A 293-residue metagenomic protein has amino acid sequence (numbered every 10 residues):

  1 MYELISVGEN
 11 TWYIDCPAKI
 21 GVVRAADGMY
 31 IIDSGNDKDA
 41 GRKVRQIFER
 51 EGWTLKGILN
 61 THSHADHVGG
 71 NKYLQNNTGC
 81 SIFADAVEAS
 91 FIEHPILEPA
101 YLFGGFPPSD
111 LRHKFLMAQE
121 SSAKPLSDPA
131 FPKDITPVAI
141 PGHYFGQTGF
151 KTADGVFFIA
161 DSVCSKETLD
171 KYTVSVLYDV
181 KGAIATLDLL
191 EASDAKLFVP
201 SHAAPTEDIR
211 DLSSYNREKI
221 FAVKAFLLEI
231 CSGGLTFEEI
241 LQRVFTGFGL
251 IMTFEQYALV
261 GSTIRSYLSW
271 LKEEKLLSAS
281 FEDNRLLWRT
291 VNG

Functional and structural regions predicted by a protein language model:
M1-E51, T148-D161: Conserved beta-strand hairpin/beta-sheet module of binuclear metal-dependent hydrolase folds, prominently
N10, V23, D33, H62 (+9 more regions): Divalent metal-coordination and catalytic microenvironments
W12, H67-V68, A139: Conserved HGGG/HGGXW glycine-rich cap/lid loop of the alpha/beta-hydrolase fold
M29, N36, D134-K224: Metallo-beta-lactamase
D39-P132: Active-site HxH/HxHxD metal-binding segment of metal-dependent hydrolases
A40, E49, G69, T78 (+10 more regions): A structural signal for the main folded, soluble domain(s) of proteins
E229-G293: C-terminal regulatory/interaction regions
